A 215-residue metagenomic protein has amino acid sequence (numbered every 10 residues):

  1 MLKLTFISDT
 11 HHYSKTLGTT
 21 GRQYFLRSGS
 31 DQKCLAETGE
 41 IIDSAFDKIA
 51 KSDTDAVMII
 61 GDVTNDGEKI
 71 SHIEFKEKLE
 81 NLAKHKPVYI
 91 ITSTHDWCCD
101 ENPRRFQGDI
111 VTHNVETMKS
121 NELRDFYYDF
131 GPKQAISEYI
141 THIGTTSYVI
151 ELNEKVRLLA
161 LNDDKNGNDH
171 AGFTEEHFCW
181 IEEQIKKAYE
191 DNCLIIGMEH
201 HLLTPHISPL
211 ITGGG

Functional and structural regions predicted by a protein language model:
M1-H72: N-terminal active-site segment of His-dependent metallophosphoesterases
F6-S8, V57-D62, P87-T94, N162 (+1 more regions): Active-site neighborhood of phospho(di)ester-bond hydrolases with catalytic His/Asp-centered motifs
F6-T10, K15, L152-L159, C193-E199: Short coil-to-beta-strand
Y13-T16, N65-G67, T94-N102, N166-D169 (+1 more regions): Active-site environment of divalent metal-dependent phosphoester hydrolases
T16-Y24, R104-F106, I211-G213: Short, flexible, mixed-charge acidic loops at enzyme active sites
T38-A45, I60, S71, F75 (+4 more regions): Stable alpha-helical elements in mature extracytoplasmic
A50-A56, R157-L159, N168-G215: His/acidic metal-ligating clusters that form di-metal
E74-W180, K186: Extended active-site neighborhood of metal-dependent phosphoesterases/phosphodiesterases
